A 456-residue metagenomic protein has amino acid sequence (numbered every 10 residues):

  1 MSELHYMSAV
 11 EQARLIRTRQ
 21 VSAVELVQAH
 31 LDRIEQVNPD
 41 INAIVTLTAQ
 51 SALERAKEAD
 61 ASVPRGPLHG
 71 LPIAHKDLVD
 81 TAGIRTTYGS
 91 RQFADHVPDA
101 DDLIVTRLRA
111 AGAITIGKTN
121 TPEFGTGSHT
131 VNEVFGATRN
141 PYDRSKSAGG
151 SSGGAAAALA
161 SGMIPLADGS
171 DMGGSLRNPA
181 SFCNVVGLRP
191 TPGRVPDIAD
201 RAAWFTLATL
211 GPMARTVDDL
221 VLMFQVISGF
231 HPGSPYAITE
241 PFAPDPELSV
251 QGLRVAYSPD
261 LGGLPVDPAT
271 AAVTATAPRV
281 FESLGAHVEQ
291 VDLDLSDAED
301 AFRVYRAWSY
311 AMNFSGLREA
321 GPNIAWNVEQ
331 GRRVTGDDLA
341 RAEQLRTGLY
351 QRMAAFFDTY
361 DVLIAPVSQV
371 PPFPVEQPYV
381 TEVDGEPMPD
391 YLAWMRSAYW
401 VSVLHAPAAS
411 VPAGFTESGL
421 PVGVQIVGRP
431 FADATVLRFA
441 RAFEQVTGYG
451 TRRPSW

Functional and structural regions predicted by a protein language model:
M1-S51, S283-G285, R452-W456: An N-terminal boundary/leader segment
R19, H30, G70, A110 (+2 more regions): Glycine-rich, small-residue loops and helix-cap segments that act as flexible hinges at active-site edges
A23-Q28, K57-D60, P268-V291, F314 (+2 more regions): Acyltransferase
A52-E54, S62-E133: Acidic/His- and Gly-rich active-site-bordering loop/insert found across diverse amide/peptide-bond hydrolases
L68-Y88, S249-S258, Y305-A354, P366-V370 (+2 more regions): Short helix-loop capping/hinge segments that flank enzyme active sites or metal/cofactor-binding pockets
Q92-P98, D143-K146, V383-M395: A short acidic, glycine-rich active-site loop that binds or catalyzes chemistry on phosphate/adenosine moieties
A100-I227, V403-G423: Short glycine/serine-rich loop segments
R189-A272, T447-W456: A short helix-breaking turn/cap at a secondary-structure junction
